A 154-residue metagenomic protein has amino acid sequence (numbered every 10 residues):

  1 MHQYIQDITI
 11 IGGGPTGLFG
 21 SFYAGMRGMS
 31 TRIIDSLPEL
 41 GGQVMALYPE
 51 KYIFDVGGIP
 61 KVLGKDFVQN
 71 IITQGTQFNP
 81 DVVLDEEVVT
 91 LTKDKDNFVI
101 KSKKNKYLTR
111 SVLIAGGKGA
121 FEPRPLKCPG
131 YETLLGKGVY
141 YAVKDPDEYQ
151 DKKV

Functional and structural regions predicted by a protein language model:
M1-I11, R27, D81-K152: FAD-binding core/adjacent interface of flavoenzyme oxidoreductases
T9-I11, G25-A46: Glycine-rich FAD pyrophosphate-binding loop
G12-T16: Glycine-rich Rossmann-fold phosphate-binding loop(s) that bind the pyrophosphate of adenine dinucleotide cofactors
E39, K51, V62-D66, P129-G130 (+1 more regions): Residues at secondary-structure transition points
M45-K106: N-terminal Rossmann-like dinucleotide/flavin-binding domain of flavoprotein oxidoreductases that bind FAD/FMN
